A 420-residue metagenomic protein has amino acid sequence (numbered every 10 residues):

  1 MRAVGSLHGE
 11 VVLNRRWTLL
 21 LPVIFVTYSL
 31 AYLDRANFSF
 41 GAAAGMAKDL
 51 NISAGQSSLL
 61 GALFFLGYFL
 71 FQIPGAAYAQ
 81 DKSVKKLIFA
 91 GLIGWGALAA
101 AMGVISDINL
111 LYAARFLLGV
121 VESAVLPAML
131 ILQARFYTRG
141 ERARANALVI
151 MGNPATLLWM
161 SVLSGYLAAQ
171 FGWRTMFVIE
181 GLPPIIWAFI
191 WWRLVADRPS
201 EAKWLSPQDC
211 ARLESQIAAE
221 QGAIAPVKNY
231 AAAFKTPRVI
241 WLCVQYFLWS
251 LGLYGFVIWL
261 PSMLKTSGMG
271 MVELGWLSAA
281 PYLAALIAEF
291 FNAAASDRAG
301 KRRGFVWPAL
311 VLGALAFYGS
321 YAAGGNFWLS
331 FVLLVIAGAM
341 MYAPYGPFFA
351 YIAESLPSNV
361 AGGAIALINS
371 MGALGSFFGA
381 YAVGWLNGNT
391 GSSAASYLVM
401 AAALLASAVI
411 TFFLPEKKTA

Functional and structural regions predicted by a protein language model:
S39-F40, A233-A293, Y345, F349 (+1 more regions): Extracytoplasmic gate region of multi-pass secondary transporters
N51, S83, V104-L110, V121 (+3 more regions): Helix-breaking motifs and short loop linkers at transmembrane-helix boundaries and internal kinks in secondary membrane
L70-N109: Conserved MFS/SLC helix-loop-helix module at the cytosolic interface between two early adjacent transmembrane helices
F71-S83, E289-K301, N387: Helix-to-loop junctions at the C-terminal end of transmembrane segments in multipass secondary transporters
Q80-L92, D297-L310: Cytoplasmic membrane-interface "Motif A"-like loop-to-helix N-cap segments of 12-TM Major Facilitator Superfamily
A114-G152: Cytoplasmic helix-loop-helix junction between adjacent transmembrane helices in 12-TM secondary transporters
V149-A202: Helix-loop-helix hairpin linking two adjacent transmembrane segments in secondary transporters
R302-Y351: C-terminal transmembrane helical hairpin of 12-TM major facilitator-type secondary transporters
